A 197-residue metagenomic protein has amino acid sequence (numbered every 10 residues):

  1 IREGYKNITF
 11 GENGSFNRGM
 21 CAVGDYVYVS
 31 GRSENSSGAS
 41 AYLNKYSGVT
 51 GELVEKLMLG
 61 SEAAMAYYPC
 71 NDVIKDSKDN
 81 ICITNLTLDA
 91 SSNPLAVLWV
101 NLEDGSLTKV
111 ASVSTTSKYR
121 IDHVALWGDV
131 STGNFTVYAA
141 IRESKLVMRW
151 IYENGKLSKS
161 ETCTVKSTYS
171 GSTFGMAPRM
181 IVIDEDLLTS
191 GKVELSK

Functional and structural regions predicted by a protein language model:
I1-T9, L53-S61, S106-T115, L157-S170: Beta-propeller fold detector
G4-G38: Beta-strand-rich domains and repeat architectures in extracellular enzymes and scaffolds, especially beta-propellers
N13-M20, E62-D76, S112-V130, S167-D186 (+1 more regions): Repeated scaffold domains used in trafficking and secretory/extracellular systems, primarily beta-propellers
D25-V29, D79-I83, T132-Y138, D186-K197: Entry beta-strands of beta-propeller and related beta-repeat scaffolds
S33-G38, T87-S92, R142-L146: Short glycine/acidic-enriched loop and turn motifs that connect beta-strands
S40-G51, N93-D104, R149-Y152: Beta-propeller blade signature
A41-N85: Blade-loop segments of beta-propeller domains
L126, G133-W150: Loop-centered beta-sheet repeat module
